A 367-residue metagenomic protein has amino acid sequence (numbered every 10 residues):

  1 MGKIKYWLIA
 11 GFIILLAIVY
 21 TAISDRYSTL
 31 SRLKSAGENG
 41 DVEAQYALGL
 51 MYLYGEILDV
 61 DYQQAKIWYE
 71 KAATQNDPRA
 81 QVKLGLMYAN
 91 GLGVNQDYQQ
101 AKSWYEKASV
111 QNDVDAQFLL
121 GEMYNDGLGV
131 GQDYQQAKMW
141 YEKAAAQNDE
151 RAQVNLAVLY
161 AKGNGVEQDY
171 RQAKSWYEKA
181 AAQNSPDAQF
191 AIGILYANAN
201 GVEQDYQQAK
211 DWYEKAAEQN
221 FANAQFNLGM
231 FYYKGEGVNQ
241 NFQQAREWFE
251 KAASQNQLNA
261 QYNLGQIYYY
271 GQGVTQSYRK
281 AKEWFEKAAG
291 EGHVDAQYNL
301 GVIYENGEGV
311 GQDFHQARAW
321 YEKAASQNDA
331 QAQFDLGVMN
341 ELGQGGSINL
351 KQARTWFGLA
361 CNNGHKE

Functional and structural regions predicted by a protein language model:
M1-F12: N-terminal Sec-pathway targeting helices
S24-E56, K71: N-terminal segments that cap or nucleate solenoid repeat domains
E38-D41, Y54-E56, D61, T74-D77 (+22 more regions): Short helix-capping/linker turns of helical repeat alpha-solenoids
A47-Y54, K83-N90, L119-D126, N155-K162 (+5 more regions): Hydrophobic face of amphipathic alpha-helices that form TPR/SEL1-like repeat modules and related alpha-solenoid
I348-K366: TPR/TPR-like (Sel1-like) alpha-helical repeat modules
